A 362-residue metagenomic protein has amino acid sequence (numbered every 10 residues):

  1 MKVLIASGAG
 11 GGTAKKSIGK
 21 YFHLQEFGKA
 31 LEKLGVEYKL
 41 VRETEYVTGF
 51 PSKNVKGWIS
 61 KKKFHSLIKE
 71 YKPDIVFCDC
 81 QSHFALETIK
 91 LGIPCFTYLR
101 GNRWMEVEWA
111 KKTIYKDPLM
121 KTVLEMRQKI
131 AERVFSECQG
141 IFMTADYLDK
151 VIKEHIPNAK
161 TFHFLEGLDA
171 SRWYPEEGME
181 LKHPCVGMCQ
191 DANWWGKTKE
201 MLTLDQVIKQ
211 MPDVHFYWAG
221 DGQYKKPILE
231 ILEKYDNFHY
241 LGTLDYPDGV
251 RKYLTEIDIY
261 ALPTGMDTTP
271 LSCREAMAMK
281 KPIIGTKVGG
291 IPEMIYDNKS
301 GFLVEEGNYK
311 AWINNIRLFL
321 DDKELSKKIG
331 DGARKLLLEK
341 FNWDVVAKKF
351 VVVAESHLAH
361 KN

Functional and structural regions predicted by a protein language model:
L4, G178-K199, D205-K209, Y217: Conserved donor-binding/catalytic core segment of Leloir-type glycosyltransferases
V47-F50, F96-K129, K182: Acceptor-binding helix/loop patch of EC 2.4 sugar-transfer enzymes, predominantly nucleotide-sugar-dependent
K62, S66, L119-I141: Membrane-proximal helix-turn-helix segments that form the acceptor-binding/catalytic region of lipid-linked
K226-L244: Nucleotide-activated donor-binding/catalytic signature segment of Leloir-type glycosyltransferases, i.e., the conserved
G265: Aromatic "clamp/platform" in nucleotide-sugar-dependent glycosyltransferases that forms part of the donor/acceptor
P282-G285, I295: Short hydrophobic beta-strand element within catalytic cores of glycosyltransferases and related nucleotide-activated
D297-N298, F302-Y309, L318-E324: Conserved acidic donor-binding segment of nucleotide-sugar-dependent glycosyltransferases
A311, L318, L325-K340, V346-V352: A short, well-ordered alpha-helix in the C-terminal region of glycosyltransferases
